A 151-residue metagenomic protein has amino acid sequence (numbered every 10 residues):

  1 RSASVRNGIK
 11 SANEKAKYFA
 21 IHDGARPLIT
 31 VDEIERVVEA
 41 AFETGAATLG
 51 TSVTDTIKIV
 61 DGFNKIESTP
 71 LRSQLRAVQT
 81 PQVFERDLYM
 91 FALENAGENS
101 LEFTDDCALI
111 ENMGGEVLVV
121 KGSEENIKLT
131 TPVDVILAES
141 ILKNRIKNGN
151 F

Functional and structural regions predicted by a protein language model:
R1-S2, R26-P27, I127-K128: Short, small-residue-enriched loops and turns at beta-alpha junctions that line or gate enzyme active sites
A3-Y18: Active-site nucleotide-sugar/metal-binding loop of Leloir-type enzymes
V5-R6, V31-I34, P132: Conserved strand-to-helix beginnings and helix N-cap segments that scaffold or border functional pockets
G8, H22-D23, S52, E85 (+1 more regions): Residue-level signal for inorganic ion chemistry
N13, E39-F42, K143: Residue-level signal for alpha-helix termini/capping positions
F19-H22, L118-K121: Short beta-strands and strand-loop turn motifs
L28-V120, F151: Conserved core of the sugar-phosphate nucleotidyltransferase
D105-C107, E124-N126, I136-F151: SAM-dependent methyltransferases
